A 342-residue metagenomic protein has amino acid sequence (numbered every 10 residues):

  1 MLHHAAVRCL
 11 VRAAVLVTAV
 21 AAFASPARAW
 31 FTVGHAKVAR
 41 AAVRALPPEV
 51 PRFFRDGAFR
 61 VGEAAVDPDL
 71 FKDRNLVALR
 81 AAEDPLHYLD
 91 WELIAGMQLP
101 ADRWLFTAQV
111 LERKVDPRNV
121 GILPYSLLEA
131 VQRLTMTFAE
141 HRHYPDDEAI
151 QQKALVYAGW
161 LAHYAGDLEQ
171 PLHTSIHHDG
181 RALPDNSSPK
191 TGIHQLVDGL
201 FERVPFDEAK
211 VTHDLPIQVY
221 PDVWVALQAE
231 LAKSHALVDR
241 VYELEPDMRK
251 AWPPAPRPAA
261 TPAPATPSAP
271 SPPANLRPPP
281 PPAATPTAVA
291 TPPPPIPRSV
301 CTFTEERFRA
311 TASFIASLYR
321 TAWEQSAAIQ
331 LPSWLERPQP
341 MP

Functional and structural regions predicted by a protein language model:
M1-A14: Bacterial N-terminal signal peptides that target proteins for export
L16-V17, A22, A27: Cleavable N-terminal signal peptides
P26-W160, P171-P342: N-terminal, motif-rich segments that launch catalysis or mediate targeting to/interaction with membranes, typified by
